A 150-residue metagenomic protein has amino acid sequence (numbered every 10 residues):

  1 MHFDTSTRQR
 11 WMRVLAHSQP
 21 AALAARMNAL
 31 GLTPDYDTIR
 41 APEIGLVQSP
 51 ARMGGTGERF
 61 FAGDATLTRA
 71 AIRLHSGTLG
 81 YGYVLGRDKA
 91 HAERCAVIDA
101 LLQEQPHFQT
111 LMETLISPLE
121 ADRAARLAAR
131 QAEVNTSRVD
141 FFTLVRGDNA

Functional and structural regions predicted by a protein language model:
M1-R8, I72-V84, A132-N135: Solvent-exposed, charged interface segments at domain starts and junctions
M1-T33: Charge-rich, low-complexity N-terminal segments
F3-R8, H17, L102-A150: Cysteine/selenocysteine-centered motifs that mediate thiol-based redox chemistry or coordinate metal-sulfur cofactors
T5-R8, L15, Y36-E43, S49-R52 (+1 more regions): A generic short-segment signal for beta-strand/edge and adjacent turn/coil regions
V14, L46-Q48, R52, F60-F61 (+6 more regions): Residue-level preference for alpha-helix termini and adjacent loops
H17, T66-T68, D88-H91: Generic alpha-helical scaffold signal
A29-H75, Y81-G82: Structured beta-strand/loop patches that form or line metal/cofactor-binding pockets in enzymes
S76, G80-S117: A hydrophobic, small-residue-rich beta->alpha segment in the mid-to-C-terminal subdomain of diverse proteins
